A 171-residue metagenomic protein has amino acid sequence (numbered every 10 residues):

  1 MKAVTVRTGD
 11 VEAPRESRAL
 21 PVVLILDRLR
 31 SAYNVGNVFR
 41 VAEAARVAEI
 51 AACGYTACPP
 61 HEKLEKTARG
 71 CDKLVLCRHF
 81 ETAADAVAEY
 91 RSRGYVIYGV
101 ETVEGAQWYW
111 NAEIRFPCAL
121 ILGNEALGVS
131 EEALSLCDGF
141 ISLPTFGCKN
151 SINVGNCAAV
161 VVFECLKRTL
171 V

Functional and structural regions predicted by a protein language model:
M1-V171: Post-transcriptional modification and biogenesis factors for structured RNAs of the translation apparatus
